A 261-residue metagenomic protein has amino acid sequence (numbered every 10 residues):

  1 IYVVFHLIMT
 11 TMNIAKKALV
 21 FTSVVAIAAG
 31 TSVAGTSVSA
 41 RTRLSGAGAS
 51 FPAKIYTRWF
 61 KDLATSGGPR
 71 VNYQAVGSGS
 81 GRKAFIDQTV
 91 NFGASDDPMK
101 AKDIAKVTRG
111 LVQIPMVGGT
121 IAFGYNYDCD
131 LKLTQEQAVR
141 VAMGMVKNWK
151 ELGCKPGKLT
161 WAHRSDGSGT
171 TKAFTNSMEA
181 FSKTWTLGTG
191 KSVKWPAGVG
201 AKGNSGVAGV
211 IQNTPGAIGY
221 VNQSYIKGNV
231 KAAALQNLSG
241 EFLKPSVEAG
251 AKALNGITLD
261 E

Functional and structural regions predicted by a protein language model:
I1-T11: Short, Lys/Arg-enriched N-terminal segments with co-localized hydrophobic residues within the first ~10-30 amino acids
V3-F5, L19, A49, V71: Short non-domain terminal segments
M9-N13, G35-V38: Basic/polar N-terminal segments that are highly enriched at the extreme N-terminus, encompassing both cleavable
T10-T22: Bacterial N-terminal signal peptides that target proteins for export
T22-G30: Bacterial N-terminal signal peptides
G35-E261: Flexible loop/hinge segments at secondary-structure junctions
